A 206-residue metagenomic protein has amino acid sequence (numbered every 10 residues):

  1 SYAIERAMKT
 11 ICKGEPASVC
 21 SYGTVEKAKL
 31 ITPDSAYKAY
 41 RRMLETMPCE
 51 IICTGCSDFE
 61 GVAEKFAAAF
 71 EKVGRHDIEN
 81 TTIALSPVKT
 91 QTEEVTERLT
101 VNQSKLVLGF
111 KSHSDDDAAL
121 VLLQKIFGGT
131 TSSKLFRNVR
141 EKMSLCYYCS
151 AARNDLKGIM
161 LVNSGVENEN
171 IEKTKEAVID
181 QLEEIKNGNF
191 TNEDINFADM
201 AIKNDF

Functional and structural regions predicted by a protein language model:
S1-E79, S112-H113, E141-F206: Charge-rich, well-structured scaffold segments of protease-associated domains
K9, I78-F136, M143: His/Glu-based metal-binding/catalytic segments typifying zinc-dependent metallopeptidases
